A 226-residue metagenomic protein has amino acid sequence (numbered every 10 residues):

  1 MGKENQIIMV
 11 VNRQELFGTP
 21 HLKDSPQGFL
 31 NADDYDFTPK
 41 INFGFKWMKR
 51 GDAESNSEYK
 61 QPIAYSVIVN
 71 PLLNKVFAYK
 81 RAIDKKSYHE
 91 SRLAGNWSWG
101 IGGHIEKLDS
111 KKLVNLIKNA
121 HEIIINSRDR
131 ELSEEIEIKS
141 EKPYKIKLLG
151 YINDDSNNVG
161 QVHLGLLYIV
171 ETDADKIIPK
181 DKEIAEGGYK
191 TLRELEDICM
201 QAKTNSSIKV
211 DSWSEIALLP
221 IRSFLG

Functional and structural regions predicted by a protein language model:
M1-I184, L192-G226: N-terminal leader/linker segments that precede catalytic domains of diphosphate-processing enzymes
Y189: Short aromatic/basic micro-patch
